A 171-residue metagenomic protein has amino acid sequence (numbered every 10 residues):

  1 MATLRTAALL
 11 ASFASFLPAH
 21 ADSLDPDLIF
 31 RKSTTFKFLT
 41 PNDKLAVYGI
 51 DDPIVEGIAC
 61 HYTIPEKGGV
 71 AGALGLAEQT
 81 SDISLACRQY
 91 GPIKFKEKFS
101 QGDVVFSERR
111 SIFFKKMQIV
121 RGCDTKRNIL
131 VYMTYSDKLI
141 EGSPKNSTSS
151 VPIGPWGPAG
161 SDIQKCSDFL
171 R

Functional and structural regions predicted by a protein language model:
M1-A7: Bacterial N-terminal signal peptides that target proteins for export
A7-S15: Bacterial N-terminal signal peptides
D22-T80, S84: N-terminal secretory signal peptides
V47, L85-C87, Y132-M133, T148: Generic structural hydrophobic/aromatic packing signal, biased to beta-strands
I50-D52, P65, Y90-P92, D137-K138 (+1 more regions): Generic structural motif
G57-D124: Mature extracytoplasmic domains of secretory-pathway proteins
F95-R171: Low-complexity intrinsically disordered segments
